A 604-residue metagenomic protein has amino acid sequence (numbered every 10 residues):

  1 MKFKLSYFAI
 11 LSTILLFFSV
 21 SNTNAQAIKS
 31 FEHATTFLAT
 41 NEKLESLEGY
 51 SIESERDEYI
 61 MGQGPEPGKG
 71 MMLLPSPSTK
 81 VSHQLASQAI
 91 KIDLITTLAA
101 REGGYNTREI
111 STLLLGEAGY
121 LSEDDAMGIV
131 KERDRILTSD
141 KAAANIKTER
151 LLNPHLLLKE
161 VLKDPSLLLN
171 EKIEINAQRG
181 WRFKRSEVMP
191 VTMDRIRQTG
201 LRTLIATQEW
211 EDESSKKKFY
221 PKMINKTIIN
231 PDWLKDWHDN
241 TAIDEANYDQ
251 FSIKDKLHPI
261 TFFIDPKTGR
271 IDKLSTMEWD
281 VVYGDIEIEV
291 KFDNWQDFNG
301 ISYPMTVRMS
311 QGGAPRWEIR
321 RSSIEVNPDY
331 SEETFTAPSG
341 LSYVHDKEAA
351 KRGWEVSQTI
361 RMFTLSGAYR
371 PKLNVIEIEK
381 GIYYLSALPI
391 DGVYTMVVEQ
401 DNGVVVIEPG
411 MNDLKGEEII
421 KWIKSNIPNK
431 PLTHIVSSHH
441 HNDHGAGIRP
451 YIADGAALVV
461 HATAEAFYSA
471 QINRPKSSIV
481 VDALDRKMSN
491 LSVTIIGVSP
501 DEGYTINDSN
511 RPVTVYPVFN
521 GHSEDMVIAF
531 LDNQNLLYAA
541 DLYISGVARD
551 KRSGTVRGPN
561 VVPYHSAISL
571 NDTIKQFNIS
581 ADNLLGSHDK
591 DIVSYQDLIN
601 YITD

Functional and structural regions predicted by a protein language model:
A9-S19: Bacterial N-terminal signal peptides
I28, T36-Q198, R202-D212, F219-N225 (+1 more regions): N-terminal mature ectodomain segment of secretory-pathway/periplasmic proteins
R185, E211-Y220, I224-W237, T463-V518: Metallo-beta-lactamase
D244-G340, F530-D532, A539-A540, S545-G546 (+1 more regions): Gly/Pro-enriched, hydrophobic low-complexity segments that function as extracytoplasmic propeptides/linkers
E318-D401: Zn-dependent metallo-beta-lactamase
I376-S425, M526-S545: Conserved beta-strand hairpin/beta-sheet module of binuclear metal-dependent hydrolase folds, prominently
L414-V459, F577-S580: Active-site metal-binding motif and surrounding structural segment of the metallo-beta-lactamase
S569-D604: Divalent-metal (often Zn2+) His-rich catalytic cores of metallo-beta-lactamase-fold enzymes
